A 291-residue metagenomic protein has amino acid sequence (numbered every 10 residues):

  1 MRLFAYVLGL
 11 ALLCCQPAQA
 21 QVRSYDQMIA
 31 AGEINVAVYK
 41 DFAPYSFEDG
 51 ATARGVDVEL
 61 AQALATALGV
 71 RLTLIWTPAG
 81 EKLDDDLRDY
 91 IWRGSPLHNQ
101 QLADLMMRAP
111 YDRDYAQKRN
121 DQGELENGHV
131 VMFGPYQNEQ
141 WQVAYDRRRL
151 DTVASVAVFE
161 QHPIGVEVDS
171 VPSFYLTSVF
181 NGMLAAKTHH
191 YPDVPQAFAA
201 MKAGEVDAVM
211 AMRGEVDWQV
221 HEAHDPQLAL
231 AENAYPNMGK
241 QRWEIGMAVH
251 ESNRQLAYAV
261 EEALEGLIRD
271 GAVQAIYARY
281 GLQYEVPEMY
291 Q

Functional and structural regions predicted by a protein language model:
Q21-A109: Extracytoplasmic small-molecule ligand-binding "clamshell" domains of the periplasmic binding protein/Venus flytrap
V38, R54-A67, N138-M183, H189-P192 (+1 more regions): Bilobed "Venus flytrap"/periplasmic-binding protein-like clamshell domains and structurally analogous long
K40, Y136-A144, R213, D217 (+2 more regions): Periplasmic-binding protein-like
V58-A67, R147-L150, H162-P163, K240-Y280: Extended ligand-binding regions for polar small-molecule ligands
L64, I91, F159, A200-K202 (+1 more regions): Hydrophobic residues within well-ordered alpha-helices
L74-V156: Acidic, polar ligand-binding/catalytic clefts
M107-E124, Y175-V179, K202-A203, D207-Q241: A ligand-binding cleft/hinge motif common to bilobed small-molecule-binding domains
P172-Y175, L228, E262-Q291: Ligand-binding clefts/hinges and TM-proximal coupling segments of bilobed small-molecule sensing domains
